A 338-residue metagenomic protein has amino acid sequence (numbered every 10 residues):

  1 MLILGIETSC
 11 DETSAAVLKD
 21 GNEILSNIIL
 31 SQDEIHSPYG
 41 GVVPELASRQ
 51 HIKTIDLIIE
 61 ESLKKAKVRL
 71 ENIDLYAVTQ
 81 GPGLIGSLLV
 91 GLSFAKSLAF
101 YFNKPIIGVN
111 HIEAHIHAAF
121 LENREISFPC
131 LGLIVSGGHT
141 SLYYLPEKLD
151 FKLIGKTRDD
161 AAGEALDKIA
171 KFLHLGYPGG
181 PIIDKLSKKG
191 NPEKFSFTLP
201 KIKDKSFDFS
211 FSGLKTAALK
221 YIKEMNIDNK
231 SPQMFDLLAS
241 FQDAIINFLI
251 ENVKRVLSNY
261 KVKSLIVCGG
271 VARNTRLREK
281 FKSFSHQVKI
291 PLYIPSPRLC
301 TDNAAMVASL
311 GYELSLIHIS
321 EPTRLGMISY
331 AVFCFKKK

Functional and structural regions predicted by a protein language model:
M1-L316, S320: Acidic, glycine-enriched active-site microenvironments
I317-K338: Single conserved hydrophobic/aromatic residue that forms the stacking wall/gate of nucleotide- or nucleobase-binding
